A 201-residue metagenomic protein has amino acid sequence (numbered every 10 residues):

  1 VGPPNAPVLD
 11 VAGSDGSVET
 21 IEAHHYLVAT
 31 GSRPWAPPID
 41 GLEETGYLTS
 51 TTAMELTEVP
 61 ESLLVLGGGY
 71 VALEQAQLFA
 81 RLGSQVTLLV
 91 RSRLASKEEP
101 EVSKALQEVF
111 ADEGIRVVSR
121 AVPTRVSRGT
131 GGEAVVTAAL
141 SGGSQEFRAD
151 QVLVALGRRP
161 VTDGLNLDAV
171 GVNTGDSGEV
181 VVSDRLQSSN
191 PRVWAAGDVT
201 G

Functional and structural regions predicted by a protein language model:
V1, E19, L56-T57, V71 (+1 more regions): Alpha-helical transmembrane segments of multi-pass membrane transport proteins
V1-H25, V117, T124-V135, F147: Feature captures the FAD/FMN-dependent oxidoreductase FAD-binding
N5-G46, S62: Glycine/serine-rich phosphate-binding loop and adjoining beta1-alpha1 elements at the start of nucleotide-handling
T20-G31, V65-L66, V86, F147-G157 (+1 more regions): Short hydrophobic core segments
T30, T49-T51, S119-A121, S127 (+1 more regions): Short loop/edge segments at beta-strand edges and connector loops that shape dinucleotide/nucleotide cofactor-binding
G31, G67-A72, G83, G157 (+2 more regions): Conserved phosphate-binding and hydrolysis motifs of nucleotide-dependent enzymes
E43-V59, E146-F147, Q151-G201: FAD-site-proximal beta/loop scaffold in flavoenzymes
M54-E55, P60-L64, Y70-E133, T137-Q145: Rossmann-like dinucleotide-binding cores of NAD(P)H-dependent redox enzymes
